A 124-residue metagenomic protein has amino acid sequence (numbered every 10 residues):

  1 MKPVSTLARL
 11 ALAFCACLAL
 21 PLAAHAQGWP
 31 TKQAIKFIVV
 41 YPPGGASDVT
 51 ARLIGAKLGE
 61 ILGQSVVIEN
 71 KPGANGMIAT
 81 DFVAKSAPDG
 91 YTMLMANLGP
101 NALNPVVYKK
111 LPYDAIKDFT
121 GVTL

Functional and structural regions predicted by a protein language model:
M1-L7: N-terminal secretory signal peptides that target proteins for export/translocation
A8-R9, K36: Alpha-helical transmembrane segments of integral membrane proteins
R9-P21: Bacterial N-terminal signal peptides
H25-T120: N-terminal (or domain-start) structured segment
